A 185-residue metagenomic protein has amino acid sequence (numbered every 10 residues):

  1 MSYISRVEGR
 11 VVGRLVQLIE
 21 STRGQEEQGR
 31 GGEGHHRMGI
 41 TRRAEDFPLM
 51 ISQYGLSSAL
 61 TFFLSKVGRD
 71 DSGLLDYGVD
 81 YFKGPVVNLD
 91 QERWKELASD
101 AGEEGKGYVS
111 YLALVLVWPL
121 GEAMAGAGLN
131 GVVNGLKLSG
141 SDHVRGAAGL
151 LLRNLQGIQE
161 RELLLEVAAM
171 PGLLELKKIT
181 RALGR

Functional and structural regions predicted by a protein language model:
M1-R185: Small/polar/charged residue-enriched interaction surfaces, especially the RNA/DNA-contacting tracks of RNP/CRISPR
